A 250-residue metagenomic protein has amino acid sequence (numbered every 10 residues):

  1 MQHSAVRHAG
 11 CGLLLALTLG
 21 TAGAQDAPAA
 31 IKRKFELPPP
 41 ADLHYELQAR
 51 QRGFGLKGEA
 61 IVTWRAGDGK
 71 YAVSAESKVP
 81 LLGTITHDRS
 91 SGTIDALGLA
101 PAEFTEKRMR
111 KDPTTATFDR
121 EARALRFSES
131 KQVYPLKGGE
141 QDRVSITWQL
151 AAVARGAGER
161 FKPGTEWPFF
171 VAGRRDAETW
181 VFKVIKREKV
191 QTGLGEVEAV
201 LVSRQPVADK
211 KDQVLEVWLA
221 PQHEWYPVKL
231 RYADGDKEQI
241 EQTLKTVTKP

Functional and structural regions predicted by a protein language model:
M1-A5: N-terminal secretory signal peptides that target proteins for export/translocation
A9-G20: Bacterial N-terminal signal peptides
Q25-E121, R160-P250: Acidic, serine/threonine-rich low-complexity disordered tracts
P113-G158: Hydrophobic, well-structured mid-protein blocks that either form specific transmembrane helices
